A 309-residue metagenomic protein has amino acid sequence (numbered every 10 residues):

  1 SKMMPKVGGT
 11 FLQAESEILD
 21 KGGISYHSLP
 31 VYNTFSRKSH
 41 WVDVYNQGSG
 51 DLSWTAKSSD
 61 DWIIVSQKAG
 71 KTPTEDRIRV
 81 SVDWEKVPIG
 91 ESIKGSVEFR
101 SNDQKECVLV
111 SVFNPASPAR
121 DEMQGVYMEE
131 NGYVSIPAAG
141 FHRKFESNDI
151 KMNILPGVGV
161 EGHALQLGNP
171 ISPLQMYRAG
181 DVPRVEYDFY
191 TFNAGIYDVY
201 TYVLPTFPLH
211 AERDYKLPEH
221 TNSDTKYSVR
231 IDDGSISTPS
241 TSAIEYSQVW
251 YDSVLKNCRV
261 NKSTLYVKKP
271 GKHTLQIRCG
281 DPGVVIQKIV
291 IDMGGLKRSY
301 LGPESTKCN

Functional and structural regions predicted by a protein language model:
S1-M4, M123: Long, contiguous interaction/targeting segments characteristic of exported/extracellular or secretory-pathway proteins
G8-N309: Extracytoplasmic
